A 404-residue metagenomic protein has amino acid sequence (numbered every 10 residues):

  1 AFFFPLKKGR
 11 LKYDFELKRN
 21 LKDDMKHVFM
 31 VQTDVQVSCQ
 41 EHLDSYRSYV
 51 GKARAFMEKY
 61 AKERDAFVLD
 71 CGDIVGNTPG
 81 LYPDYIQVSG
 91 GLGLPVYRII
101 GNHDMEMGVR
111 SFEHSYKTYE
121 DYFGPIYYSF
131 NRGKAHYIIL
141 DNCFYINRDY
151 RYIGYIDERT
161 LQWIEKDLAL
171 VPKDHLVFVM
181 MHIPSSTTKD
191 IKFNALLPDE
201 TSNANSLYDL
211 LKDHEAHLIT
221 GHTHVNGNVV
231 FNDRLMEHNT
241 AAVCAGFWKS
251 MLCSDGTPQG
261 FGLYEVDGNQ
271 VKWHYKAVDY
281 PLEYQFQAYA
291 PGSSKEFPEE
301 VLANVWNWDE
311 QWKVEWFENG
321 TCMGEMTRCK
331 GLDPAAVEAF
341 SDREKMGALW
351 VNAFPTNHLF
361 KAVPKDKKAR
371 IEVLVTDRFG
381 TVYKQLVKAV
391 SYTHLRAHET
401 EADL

Functional and structural regions predicted by a protein language model:
F3-Y82, K367, L395: N-terminal active-site segment of His-dependent metallophosphoesterases
D34, G72-D73, G101-N102, H182 (+1 more regions): Active-site glycine-centered loops adjacent to acidic/histidine catalytic or metal-binding residues that shape
P79-K173, N194-I219, N228-D267: Extended active-site neighborhood of metal-dependent phosphoesterases/phosphodiesterases
V171-K189: Short acidic, glycine-rich surface-loop motifs adjacent to enzyme active sites
L235-W308, W312-N319, N357-D366, R370-L386: Binuclear metal-dependent phosphoesterase catalytic core
T321-A336, A348: Short, surface-exposed loop motifs enriched in S/T, G, D/E and P with embedded aromatic residues
P334-K361: Aromatic sugar-binding surface patches on proteins that engage polysaccharides or sugar-phosphate polymers
T393-T400: Conserved small/polar residues in nucleotide/adenosyl-binding loops
